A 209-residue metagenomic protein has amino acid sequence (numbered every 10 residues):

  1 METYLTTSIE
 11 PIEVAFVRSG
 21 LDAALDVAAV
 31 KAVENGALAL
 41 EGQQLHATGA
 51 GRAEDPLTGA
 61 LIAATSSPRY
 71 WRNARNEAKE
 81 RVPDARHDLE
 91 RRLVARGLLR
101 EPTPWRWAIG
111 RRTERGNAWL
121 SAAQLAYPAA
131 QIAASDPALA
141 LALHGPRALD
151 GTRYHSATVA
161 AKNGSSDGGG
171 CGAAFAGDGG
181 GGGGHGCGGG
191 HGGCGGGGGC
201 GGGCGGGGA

Functional and structural regions predicted by a protein language model:
M1-A209: Acidic, Ser/Thr/Pro-rich intrinsically disordered cytosolic tails and loops of eukaryotic transmembrane proteins
